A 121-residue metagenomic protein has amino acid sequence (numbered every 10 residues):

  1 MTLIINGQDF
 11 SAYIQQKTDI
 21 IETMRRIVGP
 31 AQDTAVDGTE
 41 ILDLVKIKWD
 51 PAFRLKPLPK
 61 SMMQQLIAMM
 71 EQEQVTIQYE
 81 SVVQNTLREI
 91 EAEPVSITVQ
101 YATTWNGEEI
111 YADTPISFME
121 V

Functional and structural regions predicted by a protein language model:
M1-V121: Extracellular/virion structural assembly segments
